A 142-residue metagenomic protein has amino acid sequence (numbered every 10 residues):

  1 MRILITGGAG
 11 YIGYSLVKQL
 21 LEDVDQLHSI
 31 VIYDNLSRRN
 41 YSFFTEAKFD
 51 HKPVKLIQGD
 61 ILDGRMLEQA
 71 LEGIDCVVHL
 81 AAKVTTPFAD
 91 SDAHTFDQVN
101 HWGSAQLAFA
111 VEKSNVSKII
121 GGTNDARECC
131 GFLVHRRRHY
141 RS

Functional and structural regions predicted by a protein language model:
M1-C76: N-terminal Rossmann/SDR dinucleotide-binding element
I5-T6, H79, K118-G121: Structural signature of the Rossmann-like NAD(P)-dependent dehydrogenase/reductase core
G7, A89, T123-D125: Catalytic nucleophile serine of serine hydrolases, specifically the conserved "nucleophile elbow" pentapeptide
Y41, T85-P87, G131: Helix N-cap/beta-alpha junction loops of NAD(P)-dependent oxidoreductase domains
L56, F96, K118-I119: Hydrophobic/aromatic anchor residues within beta-strands of the central parallel beta-sheet of Rossmann-like
A81-V84, T123: Conserved NAD(P)H cofactor-binding loop of Rossmann-fold oxidoreductase domains
P87-G103: Short alpha-helical oligomerization interface
A105-S142: Conserved Rossmann-fold NAD(P)-dependent oxidoreductase catalytic core, especially the SDR/UDP-sugar
